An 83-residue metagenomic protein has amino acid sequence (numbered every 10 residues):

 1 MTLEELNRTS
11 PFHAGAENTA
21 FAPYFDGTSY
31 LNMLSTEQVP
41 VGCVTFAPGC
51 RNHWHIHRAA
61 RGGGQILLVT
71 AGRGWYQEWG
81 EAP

Functional and structural regions predicted by a protein language model:
M1-P40, H53: A short, N-terminal "cap"/entry segment at the start of jelly-roll beta-barrel domains of the cupin/DSBH fold
A16, T28, C43, G63-G64 (+1 more regions): Intrinsically disordered, low-complexity regions
F25, A47, T70-G72: Short glycine/serine/threonine-biased micro-segments
N32, G42-V44, L67: Conserved hydrophobic/aromatic positions in well-ordered beta-strands
M33-S35, T45, Q77: Generic structural detector for well-ordered beta-strands
V44, P48-C50: Ligand-binding pocket scaffold of soluble enzyme catalytic domains
R51-P83: A short beta-strand-loop-beta hairpin characteristic of the jelly-roll/cupin
